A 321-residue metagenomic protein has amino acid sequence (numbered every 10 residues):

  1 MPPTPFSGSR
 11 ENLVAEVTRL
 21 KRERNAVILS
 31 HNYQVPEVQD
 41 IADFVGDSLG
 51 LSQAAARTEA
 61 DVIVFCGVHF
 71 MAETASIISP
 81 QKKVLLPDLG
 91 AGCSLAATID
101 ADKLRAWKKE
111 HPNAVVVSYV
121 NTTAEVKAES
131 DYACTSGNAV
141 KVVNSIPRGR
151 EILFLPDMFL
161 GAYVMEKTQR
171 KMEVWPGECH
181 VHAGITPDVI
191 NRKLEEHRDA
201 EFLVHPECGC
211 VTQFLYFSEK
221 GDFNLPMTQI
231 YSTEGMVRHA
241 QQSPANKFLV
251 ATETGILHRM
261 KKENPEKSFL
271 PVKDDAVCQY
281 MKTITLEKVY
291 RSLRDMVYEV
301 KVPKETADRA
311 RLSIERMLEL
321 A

Functional and structural regions predicted by a protein language model:
M1-A251, I256-A321: Active-site loop-to-helix "anion-binding N-cap" substructures in soluble metabolic enzymes
